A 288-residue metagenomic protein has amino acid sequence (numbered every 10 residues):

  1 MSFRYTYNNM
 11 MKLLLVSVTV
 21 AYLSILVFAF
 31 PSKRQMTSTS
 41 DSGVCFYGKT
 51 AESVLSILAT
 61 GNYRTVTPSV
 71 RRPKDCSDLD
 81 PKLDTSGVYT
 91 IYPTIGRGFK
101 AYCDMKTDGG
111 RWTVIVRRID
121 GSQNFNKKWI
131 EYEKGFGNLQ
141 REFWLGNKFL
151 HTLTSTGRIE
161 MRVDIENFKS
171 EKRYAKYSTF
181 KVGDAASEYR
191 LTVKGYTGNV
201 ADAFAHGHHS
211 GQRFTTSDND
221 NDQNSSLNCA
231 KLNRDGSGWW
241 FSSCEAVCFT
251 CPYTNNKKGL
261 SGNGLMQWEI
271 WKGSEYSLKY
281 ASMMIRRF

Functional and structural regions predicted by a protein language model:
S2-F288: Mature extracellular or lumenal effector domains of secreted proteins and single-pass membrane receptors/adhesion
